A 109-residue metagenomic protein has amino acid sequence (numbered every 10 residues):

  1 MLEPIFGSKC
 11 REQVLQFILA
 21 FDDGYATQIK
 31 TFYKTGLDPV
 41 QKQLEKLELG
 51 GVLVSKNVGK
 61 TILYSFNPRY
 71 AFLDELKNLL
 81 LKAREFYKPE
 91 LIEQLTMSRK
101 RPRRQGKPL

Functional and structural regions predicted by a protein language model:
L2-R11, Y25, V58-L81: Short, cationic-aromatic polyanion-contact patches
E12-Q16: Pre-recognition alpha-helix immediately N-terminal to the DNA-recognition helix within helix-turn-helix or winged-helix
I18-F21: Short helix-capping/hinge SLiMs at alpha-helix to coil transitions
D23-F32: Short acidic, hydrophobic short linear motifs in intrinsically disordered regions
D38: Key DNA-contact positions within bacterial/archaeal DNA-binding proteins
L44-E45: Short, hydrophobic-biased segments on the C-terminal half of alpha helices that form "recognition helices"
E48-V58: A short, conserved structural fragment
A71-L109: Amphipathic alpha-helical dimerization/coiled-coil segments that flank or bridge DNA-binding/regulatory modules
